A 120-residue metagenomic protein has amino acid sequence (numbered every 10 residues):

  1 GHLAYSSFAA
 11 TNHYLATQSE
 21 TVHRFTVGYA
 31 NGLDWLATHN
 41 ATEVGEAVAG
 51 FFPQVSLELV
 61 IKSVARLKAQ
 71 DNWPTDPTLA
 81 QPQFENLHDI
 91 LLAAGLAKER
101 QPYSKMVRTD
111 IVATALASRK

Functional and structural regions predicted by a protein language model:
G1: Phosphate-binding core of ATP-grasp and ATP-grasp-like enzymes
A4-T21: A bilobed periplasmic-binding-protein/Venus flytrap-type ligand-binding module shared by bacterial periplasmic
Y5, N12, V64, Q70 (+3 more regions): Generic secondary-structure boundary/loop-capping signal
N12-A16, L79-Q81, A115-K120: Short, structured secondary-structure boundary patches
A16-K98: Secondary-structure end/capping motifs
H88-K120: Conserved C-terminal helix/tail region of periplasmic/extracytoplasmic solute-binding proteins
